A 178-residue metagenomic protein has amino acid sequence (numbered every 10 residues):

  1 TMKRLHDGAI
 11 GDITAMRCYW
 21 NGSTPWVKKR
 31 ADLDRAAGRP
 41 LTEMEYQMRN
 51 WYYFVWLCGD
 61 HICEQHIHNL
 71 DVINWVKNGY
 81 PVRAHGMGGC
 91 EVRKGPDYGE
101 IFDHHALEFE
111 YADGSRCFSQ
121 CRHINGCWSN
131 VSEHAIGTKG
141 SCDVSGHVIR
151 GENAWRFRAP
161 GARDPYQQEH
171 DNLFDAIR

Functional and structural regions predicted by a protein language model:
T1-G99, N125-C127, S132-H134, S141 (+3 more regions): Predominantly a Rossmann-like dinucleotide-binding segment in NAD(P)-dependent oxidoreductases
D97-E169: NAD(P)-dinucleotide binding in Rossmann-like oxidoreductases
R158, I177-R178: Hydrophobic alpha-helical bundle architecture
